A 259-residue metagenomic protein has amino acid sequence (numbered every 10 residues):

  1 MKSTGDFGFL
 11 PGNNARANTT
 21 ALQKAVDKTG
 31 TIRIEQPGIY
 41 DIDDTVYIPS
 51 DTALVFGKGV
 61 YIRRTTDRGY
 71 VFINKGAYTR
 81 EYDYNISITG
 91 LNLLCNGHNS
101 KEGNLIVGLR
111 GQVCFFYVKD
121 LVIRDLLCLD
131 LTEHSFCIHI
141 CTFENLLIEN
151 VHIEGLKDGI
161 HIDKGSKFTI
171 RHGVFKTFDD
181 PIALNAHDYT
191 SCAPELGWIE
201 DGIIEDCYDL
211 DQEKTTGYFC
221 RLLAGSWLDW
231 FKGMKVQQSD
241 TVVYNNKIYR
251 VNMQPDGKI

Functional and structural regions predicted by a protein language model:
M1-I259: Extracellular/periplasmic carbohydrate-active domains that bind, remodel, or depolymerize complex polysaccharides
